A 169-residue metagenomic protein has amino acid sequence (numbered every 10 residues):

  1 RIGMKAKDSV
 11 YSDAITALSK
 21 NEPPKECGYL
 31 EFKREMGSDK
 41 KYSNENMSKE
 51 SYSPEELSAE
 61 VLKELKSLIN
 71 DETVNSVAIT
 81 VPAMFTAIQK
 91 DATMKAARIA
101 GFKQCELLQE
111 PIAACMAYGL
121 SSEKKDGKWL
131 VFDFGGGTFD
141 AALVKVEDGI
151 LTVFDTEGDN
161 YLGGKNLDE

Functional and structural regions predicted by a protein language model:
R1-R34, S38-D39, M47-S51, N70-E169: Oxyanion-binding/catalytic loops of NTP- or PPi-dependent enzymes
N44-K66: Adenine-nucleotide phosphate-binding core of ATP-dependent small-molecule kinases
